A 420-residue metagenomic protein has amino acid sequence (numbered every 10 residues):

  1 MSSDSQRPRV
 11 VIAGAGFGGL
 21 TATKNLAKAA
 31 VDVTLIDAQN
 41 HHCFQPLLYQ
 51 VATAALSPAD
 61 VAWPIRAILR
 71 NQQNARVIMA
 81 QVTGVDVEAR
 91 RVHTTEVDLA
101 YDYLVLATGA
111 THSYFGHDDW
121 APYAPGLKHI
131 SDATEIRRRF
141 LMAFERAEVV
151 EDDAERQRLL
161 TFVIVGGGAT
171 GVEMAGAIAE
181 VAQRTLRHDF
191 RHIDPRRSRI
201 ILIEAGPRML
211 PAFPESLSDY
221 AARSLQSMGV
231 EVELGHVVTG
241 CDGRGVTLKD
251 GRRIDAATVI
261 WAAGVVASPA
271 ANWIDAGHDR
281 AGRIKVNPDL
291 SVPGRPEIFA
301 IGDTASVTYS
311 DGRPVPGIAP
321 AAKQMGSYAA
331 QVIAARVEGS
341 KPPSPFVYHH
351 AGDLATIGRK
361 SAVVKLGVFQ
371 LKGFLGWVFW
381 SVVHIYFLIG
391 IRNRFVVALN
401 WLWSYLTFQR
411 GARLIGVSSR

Functional and structural regions predicted by a protein language model:
M1-R7, A75-V163, I260: FAD-binding core/adjacent interface of flavoenzyme oxidoreductases
S2-M79, T83, A169-F213, I260: Beta1-alpha1 glycine-rich phosphate/pyrophosphate-binding loop at the start of Rossmann-like nucleotide-binding domains
R7, A330-R420: C-terminal, flexible cofactor-proximal segment of oxidoreductases
A13, L99-T111, H129, V238 (+3 more regions): Short hydrophobic core segments
Q73-G84, A179-P288, V292-G294, K341: A Rossmann-like FAD-binding core segment of flavoenzymes
P122-D152, R244-T247, R253-Q324, Q331: FAD-site-proximal beta/loop scaffold in flavoenzymes
R156-F213, E231-E233, P316-A335, S340-P345 (+1 more regions): Rossmann-like dinucleotide-binding core of oxidoreductases
